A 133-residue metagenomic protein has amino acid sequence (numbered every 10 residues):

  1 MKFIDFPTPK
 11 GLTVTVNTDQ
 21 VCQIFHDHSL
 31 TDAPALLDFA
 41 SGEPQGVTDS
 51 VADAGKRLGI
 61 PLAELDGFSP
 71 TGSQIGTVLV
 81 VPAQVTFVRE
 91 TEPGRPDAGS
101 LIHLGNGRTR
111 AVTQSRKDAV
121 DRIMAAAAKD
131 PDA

Functional and structural regions predicted by a protein language model:
M1-A133: Eukaryotic intrinsically disordered, low-complexity regulatory linkers and tails enriched in Ser/Thr/Pro
